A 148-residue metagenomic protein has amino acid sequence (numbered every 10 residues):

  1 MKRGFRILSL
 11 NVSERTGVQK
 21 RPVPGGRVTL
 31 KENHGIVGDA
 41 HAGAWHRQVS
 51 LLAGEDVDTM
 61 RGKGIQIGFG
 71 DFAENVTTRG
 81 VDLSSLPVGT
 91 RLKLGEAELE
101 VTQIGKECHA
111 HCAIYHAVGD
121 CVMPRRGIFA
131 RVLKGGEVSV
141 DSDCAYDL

Functional and structural regions predicted by a protein language model:
M1-L148: Metal-cofactor-dependent catalytic cores
